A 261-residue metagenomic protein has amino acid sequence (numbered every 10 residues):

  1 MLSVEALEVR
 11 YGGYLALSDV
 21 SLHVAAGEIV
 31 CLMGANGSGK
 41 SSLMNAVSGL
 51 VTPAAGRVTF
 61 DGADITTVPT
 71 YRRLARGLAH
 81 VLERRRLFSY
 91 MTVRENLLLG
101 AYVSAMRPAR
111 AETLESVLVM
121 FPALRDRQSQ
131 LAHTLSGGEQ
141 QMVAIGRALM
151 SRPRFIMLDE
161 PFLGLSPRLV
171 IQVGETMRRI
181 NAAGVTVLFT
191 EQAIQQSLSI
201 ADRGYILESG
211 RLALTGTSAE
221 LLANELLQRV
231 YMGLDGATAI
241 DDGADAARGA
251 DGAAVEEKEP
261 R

Functional and structural regions predicted by a protein language model:
G12, V68, V93-E112, M120-P122 (+1 more regions): ABC-type ATPase nucleotide-binding domains, specifically the catalytic core motifs of the NBD
M33-A35: The feature captures the beta-strand-to-loop junction immediately N-terminal to the Walker
S48: Helix-to-loop junction immediately C-terminal to a conserved catalytic motif
T52, D64-R85, R107-L114, D126-S129 (+1 more regions): ABC ATPase NBD coupling module
L131-L135, E139: Conserved ABC ATPase signature
A148-L149: ABC ATPase C-loop
R152: Conserved catalytic motifs of ABC-family nucleotide-binding domains
